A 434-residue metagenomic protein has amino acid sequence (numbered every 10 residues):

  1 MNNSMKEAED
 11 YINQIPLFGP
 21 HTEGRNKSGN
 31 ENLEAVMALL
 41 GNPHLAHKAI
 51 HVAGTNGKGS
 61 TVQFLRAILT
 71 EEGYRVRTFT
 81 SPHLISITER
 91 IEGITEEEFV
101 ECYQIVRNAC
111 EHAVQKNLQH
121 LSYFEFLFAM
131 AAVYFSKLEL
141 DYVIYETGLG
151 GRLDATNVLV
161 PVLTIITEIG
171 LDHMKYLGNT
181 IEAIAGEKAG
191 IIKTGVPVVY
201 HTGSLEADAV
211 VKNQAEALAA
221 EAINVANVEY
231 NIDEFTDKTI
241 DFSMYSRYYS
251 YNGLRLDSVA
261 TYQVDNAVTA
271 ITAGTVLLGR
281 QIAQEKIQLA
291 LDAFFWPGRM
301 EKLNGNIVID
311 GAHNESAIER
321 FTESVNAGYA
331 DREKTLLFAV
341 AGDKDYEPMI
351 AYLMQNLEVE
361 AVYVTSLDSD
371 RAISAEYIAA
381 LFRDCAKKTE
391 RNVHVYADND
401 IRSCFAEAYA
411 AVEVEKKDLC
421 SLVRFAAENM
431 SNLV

Functional and structural regions predicted by a protein language model:
M1-G54, T61-E72, F79, E111-L118: Short functional linear segments
E23-K27, A38, N42-L45, E71-L159 (+1 more regions): ATP-dependent carboxylate-amine ligase catalytic core
K48, Y142-T147, D154-I165, I169-H173 (+2 more regions): Nucleotide phosphate-binding/pyrophosphate-handling subdomain across enzymes that bind or process nucleotide phosphates
L65-T70, Y74, F135, L277 (+2 more regions): Hydrophobic alpha-helical packing residues
F79, H201-T202, Q214-T236, L256-T261 (+7 more regions): Beta-strand->loop->alpha-helix junctions that form or flank phosphate-binding loops in nucleotide-handling enzymes
V114, E139, V143-E146, L163-G253 (+2 more regions): Acidic, Mg2+-coordinating active-site environments of NTP-dependent enzymes
S204-Q214, A219, I223, I307 (+1 more regions): C-terminal helical cap/extension that packs against the catalytic core of soluble nucleotide-cofactor enzymes
V414-V434: Peripheral docking tails and interdomain loops at the edges of cofactor- or intermediate-handling domains
